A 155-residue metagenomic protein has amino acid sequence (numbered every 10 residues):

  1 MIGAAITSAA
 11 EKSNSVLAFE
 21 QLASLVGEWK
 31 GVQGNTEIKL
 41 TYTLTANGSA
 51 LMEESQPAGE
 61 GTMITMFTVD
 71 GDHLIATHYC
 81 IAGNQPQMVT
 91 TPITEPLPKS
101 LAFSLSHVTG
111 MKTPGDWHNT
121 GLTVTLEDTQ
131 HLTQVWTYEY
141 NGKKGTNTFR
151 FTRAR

Functional and structural regions predicted by a protein language model:
M1-A4: Bacterial N-terminal signal peptides
A9-R155: Hydrophobic small-molecule pocket/channel-lining residues, especially in calycin-type beta-barrels
